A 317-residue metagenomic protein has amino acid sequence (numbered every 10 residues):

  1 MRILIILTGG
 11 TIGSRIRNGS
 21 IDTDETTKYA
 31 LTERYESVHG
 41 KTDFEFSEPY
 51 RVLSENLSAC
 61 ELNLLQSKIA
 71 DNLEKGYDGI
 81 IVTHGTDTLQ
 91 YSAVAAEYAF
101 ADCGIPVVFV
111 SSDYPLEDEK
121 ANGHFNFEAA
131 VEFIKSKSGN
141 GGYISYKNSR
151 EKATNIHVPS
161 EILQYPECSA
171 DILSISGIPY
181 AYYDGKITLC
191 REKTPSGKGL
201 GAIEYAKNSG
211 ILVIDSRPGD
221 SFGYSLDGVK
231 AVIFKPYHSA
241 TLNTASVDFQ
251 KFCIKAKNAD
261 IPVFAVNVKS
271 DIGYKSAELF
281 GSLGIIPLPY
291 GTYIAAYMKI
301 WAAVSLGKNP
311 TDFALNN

Functional and structural regions predicted by a protein language model:
M1-N317: Active-site histidine-anchored catalytic micro-motif
